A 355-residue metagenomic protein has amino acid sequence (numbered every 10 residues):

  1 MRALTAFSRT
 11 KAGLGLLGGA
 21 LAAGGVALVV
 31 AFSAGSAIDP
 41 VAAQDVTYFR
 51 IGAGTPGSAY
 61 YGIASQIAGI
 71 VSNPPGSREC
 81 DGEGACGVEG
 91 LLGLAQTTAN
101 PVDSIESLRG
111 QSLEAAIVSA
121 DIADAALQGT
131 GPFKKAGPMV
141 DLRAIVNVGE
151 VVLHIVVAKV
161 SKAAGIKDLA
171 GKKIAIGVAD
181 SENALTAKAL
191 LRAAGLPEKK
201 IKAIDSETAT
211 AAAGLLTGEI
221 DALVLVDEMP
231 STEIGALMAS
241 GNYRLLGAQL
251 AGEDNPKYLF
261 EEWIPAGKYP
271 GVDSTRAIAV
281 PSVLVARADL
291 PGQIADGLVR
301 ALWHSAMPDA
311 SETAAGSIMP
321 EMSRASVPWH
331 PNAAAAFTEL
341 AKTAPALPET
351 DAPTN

Functional and structural regions predicted by a protein language model:
R2-F7, G13-L94, D103, V140 (+1 more regions): N-terminal hydrophobic or amphipathic helices and topogenic motifs
Y48-G84, N147-T217, E312-A315, M319 (+3 more regions): Bilobed "Venus flytrap"/periplasmic-binding protein-like clamshell domains and structurally analogous long
A68-S77, R109-L113, Q128, R192-L196 (+5 more regions): Sec-exported extracytoplasmic/periplasmic mature domains
D81-K135, I155, A209-L215, I220 (+1 more regions): Pocket-flanking alpha-helical
A120-I122, G129-G131, S161, P197-V285 (+1 more regions): Pocket-lining segment of extracytoplasmic ligand-binding domains
K134-V148, L153, K268-R276: A structural signal for short loop-to-beta-strand junctions that line the ligand-binding cleft of periplasmic/secreted
G171-A189, Y258-P328: Ligand-binding clefts/hinges and TM-proximal coupling segments of bilobed small-molecule sensing domains
S206, T210, D227-A236, L245 (+3 more regions): An extracytoplasmic/periplasmic, membrane-proximal ligand-sensing/linker region
